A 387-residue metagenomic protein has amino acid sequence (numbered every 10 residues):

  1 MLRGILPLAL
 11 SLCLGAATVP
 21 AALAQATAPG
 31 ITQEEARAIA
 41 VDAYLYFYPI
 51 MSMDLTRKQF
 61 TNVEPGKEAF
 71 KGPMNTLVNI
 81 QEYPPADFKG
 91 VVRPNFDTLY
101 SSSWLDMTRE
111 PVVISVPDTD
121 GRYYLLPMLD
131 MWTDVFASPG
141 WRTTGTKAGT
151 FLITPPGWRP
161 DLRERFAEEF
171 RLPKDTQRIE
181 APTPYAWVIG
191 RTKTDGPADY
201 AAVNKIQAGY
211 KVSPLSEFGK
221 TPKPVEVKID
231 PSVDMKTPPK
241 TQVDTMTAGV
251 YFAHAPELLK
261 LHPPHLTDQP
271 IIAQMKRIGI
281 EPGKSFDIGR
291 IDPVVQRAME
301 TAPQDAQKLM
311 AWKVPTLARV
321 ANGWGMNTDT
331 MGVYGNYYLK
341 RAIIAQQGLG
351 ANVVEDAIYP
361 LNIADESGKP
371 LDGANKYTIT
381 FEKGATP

Functional and structural regions predicted by a protein language model:
M1-R3: N-terminal secretory signal peptides that target proteins for export/translocation
I5-T18: Bacterial N-terminal signal peptides
A16-A26: Bacterial Sec-dependent signal peptides at the C-terminal "C-region" and cleavage site
A24-P387: A compositional/structural signature for long, glycine/proline-rich flexible linkers and loops on extracytoplasmic
